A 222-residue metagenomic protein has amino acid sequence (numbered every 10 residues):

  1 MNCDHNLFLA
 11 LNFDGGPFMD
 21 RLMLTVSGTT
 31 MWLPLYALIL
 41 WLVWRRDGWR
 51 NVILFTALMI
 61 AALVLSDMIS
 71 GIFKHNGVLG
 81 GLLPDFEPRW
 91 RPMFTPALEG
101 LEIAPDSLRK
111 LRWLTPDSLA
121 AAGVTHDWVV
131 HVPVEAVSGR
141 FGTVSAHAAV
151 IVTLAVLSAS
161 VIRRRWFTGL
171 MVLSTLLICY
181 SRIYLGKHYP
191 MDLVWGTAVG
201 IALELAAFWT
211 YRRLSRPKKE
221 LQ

Functional and structural regions predicted by a protein language model:
M1-Y36, I69-S138: N-terminal transmembrane-helix/juxtamembrane module of multi-pass inner/ER membrane proteins
M23, R50-A62, W166-M171, M191-W195: Alpha-helical transmembrane segments of integral membrane proteins
V26-V43, A57, H147-V150: Hydrophobic alpha-helical transmembrane segments
T29, R45-W49, V161-W166: Transmembrane helix interruption/hinge and helix-loop junction motifs
T30, A57-I72, V194, A198 (+1 more regions): Hydrophobic, lipid-facing residues on alpha-helical transmembrane segments of integral membrane proteins
A37-W44, T175-L176, A198: Hydrophobic transmembrane alpha-helices of multi-pass, membrane-embedded glycosylation machinery
L40-N76: Interfacial segments of alpha-helical transmembrane regions
R109-Q222: Membrane-embedded catalytic cores of phosphoryl/pyrophosphoryl-handling enzymes
